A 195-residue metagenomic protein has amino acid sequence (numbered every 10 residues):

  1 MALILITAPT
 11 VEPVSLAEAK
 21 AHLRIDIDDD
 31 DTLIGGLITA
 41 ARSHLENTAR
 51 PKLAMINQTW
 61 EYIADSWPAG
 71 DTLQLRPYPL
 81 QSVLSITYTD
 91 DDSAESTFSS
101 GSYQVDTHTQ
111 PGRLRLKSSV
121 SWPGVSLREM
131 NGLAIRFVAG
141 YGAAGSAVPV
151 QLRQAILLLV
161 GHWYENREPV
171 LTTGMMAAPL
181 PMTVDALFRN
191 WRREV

Functional and structural regions predicted by a protein language model:
M1-V195: Divalent metal-cofactor coordination and adjacent catalytic microenvironments
